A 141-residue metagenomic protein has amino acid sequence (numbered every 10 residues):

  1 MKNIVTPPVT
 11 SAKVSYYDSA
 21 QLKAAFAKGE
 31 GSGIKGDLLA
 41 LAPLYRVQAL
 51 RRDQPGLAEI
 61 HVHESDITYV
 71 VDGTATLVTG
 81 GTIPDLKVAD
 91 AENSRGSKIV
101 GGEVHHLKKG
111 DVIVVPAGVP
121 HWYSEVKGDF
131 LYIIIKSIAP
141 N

Functional and structural regions predicted by a protein language model:
M1-I60: A short, N-terminal "cap"/entry segment at the start of jelly-roll beta-barrel domains of the cupin/DSBH fold
P43-I67, V71-D72, V78-P84: Conserved short histidine dyad/triad with adjacent acidic residue
A49, I67, V104, V112-V114 (+1 more regions): Conserved hydrophobic/aromatic beta-strand scaffold that supports enzyme active sites
I60-V62, E125-G128: Short glycine/proline-enriched turns and hinge-like loops at secondary-structure junctions
T74-K109: A short beta-strand-loop-beta hairpin characteristic of the jelly-roll/cupin
T76, P120-W122, A139-N141: Solvent-exposed loop/turn segments at secondary-structure junctions within structured extracellular/periplasmic domains
H106-P120, S124-E125: Conserved metal-binding segment of the jelly-roll/cupin
K127-N141: A short hydrophobic beta-strand segment most commonly corresponding to one strand of the jelly-roll/cupin
